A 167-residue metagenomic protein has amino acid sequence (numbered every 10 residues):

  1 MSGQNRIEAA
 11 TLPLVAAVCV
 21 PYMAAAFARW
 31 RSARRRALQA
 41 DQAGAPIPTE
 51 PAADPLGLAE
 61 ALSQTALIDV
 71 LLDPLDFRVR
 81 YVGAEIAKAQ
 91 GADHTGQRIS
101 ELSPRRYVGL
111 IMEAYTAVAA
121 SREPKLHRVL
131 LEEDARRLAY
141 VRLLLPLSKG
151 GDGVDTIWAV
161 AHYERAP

Functional and structural regions predicted by a protein language model:
S2-G3, A9-R29, A33, A37 (+1 more regions): Sensory/regulatory domains in signal-transduction proteins
A45: Short acidic alpha-helical/loop segments enriched in Asp/Glu that coordinate divalent cations
